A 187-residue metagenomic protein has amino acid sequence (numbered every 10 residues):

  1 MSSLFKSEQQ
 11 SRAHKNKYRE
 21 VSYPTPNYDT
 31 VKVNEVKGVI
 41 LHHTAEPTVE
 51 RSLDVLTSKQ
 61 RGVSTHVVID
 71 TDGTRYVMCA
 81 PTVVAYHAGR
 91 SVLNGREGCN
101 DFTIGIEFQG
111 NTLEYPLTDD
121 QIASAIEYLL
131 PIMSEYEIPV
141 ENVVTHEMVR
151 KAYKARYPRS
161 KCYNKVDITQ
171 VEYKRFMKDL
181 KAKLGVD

Functional and structural regions predicted by a protein language model:
M1-E97: N-terminal catalytic cores of peptidoglycan-degrading enzymes
M1-R19, V33, Q109-D187: Basic/polar, cationic surfaces and motifs that engage anionic cell-wall and phosphate/carboxylate ligands
L41, I106, A125: Conserved, mostly hydrophobic/aromatic
V68, G105-E107: Conserved beta-strand segments that form the floor/walls of ligand-binding pockets within enzyme and binding domains
E97-G105: Short coil-to-beta-strand
